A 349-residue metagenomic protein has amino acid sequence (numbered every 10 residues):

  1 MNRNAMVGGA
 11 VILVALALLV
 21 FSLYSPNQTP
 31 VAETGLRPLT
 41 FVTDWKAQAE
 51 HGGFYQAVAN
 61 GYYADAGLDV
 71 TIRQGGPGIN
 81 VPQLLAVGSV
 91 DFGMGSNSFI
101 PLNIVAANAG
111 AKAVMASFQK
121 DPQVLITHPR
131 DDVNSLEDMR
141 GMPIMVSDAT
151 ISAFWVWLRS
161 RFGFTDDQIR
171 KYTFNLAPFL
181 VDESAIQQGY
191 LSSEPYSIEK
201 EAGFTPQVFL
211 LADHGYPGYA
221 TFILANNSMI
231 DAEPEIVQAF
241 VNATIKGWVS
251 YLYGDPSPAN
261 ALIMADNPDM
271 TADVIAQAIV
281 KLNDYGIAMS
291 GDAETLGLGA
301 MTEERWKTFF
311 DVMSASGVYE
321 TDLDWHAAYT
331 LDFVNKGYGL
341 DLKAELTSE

Functional and structural regions predicted by a protein language model:
M1-R37, L340-E349: Short, low-complexity disordered leader/linker segments with a strong preference for bacterial N-terminal type II
N2, G8, E33-Y172, L176-V181 (+3 more regions): Short, glycine-/small- and polar/acidic-enriched structural segments that line small-molecule recognition paths
Y62-D65, F162-F164, E201-G203, D269-M270 (+1 more regions): Short helix-capping segments at alpha-helix termini
T71, I79, A212-D213, A276-D284 (+1 more regions): Short linear loop/turn motifs
L85-G88, N108-G110, G203-F204, I223 (+1 more regions): Short low-complexity, flexible loop/linker segments enriched in glycine and/or proline with clustered acidic
F99, D131, F174-T271: Pocket-lining segment of extracytoplasmic ligand-binding domains
E233-V318: Secondary-structure end/capping motifs
W306-E349: Conserved C-terminal helix/tail region of periplasmic/extracytoplasmic solute-binding proteins
